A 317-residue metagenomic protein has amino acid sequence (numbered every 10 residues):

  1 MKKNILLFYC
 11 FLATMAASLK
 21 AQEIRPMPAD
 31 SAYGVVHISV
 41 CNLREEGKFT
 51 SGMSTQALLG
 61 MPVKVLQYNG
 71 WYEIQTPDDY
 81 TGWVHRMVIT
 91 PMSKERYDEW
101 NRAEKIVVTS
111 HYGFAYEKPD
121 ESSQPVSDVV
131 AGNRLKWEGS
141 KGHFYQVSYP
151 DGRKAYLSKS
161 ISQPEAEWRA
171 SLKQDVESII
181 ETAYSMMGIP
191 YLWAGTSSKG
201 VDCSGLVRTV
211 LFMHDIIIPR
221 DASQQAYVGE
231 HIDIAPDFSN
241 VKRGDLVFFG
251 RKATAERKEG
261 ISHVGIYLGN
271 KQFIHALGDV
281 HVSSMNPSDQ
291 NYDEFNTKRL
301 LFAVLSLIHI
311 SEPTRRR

Functional and structural regions predicted by a protein language model:
M1-M27: Bacterial Sec-dependent N-terminal signal peptides
Q22-D30, T76-V107, D120, S148-E181: Boundary regions of SH3-family modules and the immediately adjacent low-complexity/disordered segments in eukaryotic
P26-A29, V35-V65, V108-W137, Y191: Beta-loop motif signature
M53-H85, S127-K159: SH3/SH3-like beta-barrel superfamily modules
S122, E165-A170, P190-S198, T254: Second-shell loop/turn segments in exported
A183, G195-H214: Active-site nucleophilic cysteine motif
I218-V282, S288: ...with weaker cross-activation on analogous glycine-rich loops/strands in unrelated enzymes
I308-R317: Single conserved hydrophobic/aromatic residue that forms the stacking wall/gate of nucleotide- or nucleobase-binding
